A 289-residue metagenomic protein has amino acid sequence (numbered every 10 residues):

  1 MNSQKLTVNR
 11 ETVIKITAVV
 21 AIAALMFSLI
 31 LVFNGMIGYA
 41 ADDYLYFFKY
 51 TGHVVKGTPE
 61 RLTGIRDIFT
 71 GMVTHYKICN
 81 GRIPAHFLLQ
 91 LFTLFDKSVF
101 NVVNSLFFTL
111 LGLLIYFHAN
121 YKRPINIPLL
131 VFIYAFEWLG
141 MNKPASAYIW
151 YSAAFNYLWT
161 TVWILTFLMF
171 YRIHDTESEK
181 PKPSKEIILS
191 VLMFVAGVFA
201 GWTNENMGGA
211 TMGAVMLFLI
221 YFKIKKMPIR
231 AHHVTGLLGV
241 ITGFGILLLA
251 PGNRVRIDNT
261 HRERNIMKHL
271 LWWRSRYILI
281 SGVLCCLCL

Functional and structural regions predicted by a protein language model:
M1-L29: Start-transfer (signal-anchor) and selected internal transmembrane alpha helices of multi-pass inner/ER membrane
T12-K15, K182-L189, I224-L238: Membrane-interfacial entry segments at the cytosolic side of transmembrane helices
V32-F33, L114-K122, G140-M141, M169-E179 (+2 more regions): Structural signal for the C-terminal ends of transmembrane alpha-helices and the immediately following loop
V32-L94, V102, Y151, G201-L289: Transmembrane catalytic cores of multi-pass membrane glycosyltransferases and polysaccharide-assembly enzymes
V102-P128, T166: Transmembrane-helix motifs of polytopic, lipid-linked glycan transferases
N104, F108, N156-F167, A210-F218: Hydrophobic core segments of transmembrane alpha-helices in multi-pass, intramembrane catalytic enzymes
P128-D175, N204: Membrane-interface micro-motifs in multi-pass membrane enzymes
I173-V198: Short hydrophobic alpha-helices at membrane interfaces in multi-pass membrane enzymes
